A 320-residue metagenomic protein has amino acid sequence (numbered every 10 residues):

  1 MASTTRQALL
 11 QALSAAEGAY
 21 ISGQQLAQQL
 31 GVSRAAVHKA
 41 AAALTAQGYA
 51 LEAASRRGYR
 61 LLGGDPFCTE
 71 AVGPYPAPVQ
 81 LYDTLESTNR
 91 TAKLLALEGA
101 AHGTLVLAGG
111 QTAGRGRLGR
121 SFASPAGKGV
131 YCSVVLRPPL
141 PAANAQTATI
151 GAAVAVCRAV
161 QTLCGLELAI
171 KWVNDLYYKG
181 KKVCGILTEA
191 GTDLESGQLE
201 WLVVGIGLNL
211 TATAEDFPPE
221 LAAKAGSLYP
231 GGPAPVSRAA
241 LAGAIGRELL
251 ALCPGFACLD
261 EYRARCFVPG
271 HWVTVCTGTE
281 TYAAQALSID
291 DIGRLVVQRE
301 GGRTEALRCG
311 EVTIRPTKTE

Functional and structural regions predicted by a protein language model:
A2-Q161, K182-C184: N-terminal lobe of the biotin/lipoate ligase/transferase fold
A2-S33, L140-L168, Y178-E320: Long, positively charged amphipathic alpha-helical accessory segments at protein N-termini or as interdomain linkers
